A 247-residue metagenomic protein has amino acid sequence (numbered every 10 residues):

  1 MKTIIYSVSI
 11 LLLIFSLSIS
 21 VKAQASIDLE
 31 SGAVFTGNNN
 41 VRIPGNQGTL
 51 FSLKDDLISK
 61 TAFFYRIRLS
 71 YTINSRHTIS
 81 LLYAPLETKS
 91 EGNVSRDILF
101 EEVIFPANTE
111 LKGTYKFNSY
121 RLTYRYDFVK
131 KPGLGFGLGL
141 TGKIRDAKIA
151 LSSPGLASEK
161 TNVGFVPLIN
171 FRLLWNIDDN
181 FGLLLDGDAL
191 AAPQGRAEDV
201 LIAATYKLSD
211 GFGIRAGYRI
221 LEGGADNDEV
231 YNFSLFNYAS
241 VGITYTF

Functional and structural regions predicted by a protein language model:
A23-L86, T246: Short glycine/proline- and aromatic-enriched beta-strand/turn motifs that initiate or cap beta-hairpins
L29-S31, I67-Y71, L122-Y126, L140-G142 (+4 more regions): Residues on the lipid-exposed face of transmembrane beta-strands in outer-membrane beta-barrel proteins
E30-V34, A84-L86, D127, T141-R145 (+3 more regions): Outer-membrane beta-barrel pore domains and translocons
G37-A62, P85-F117, R145-G164, R172-L174 (+2 more regions): Extracellular/periplasm-exposed beta-strand and loop segments of Gram-negative cell-envelope proteins, dominated by
R76-I79, P132-L134, D179-L183, G211-I214: Repeated loop/turn-to-beta-strand initiation elements of outer-membrane beta-barrel proteins
P132, V163-F165, D188-D199: Solvent-exposed loop/turn segments connecting transmembrane beta-strands in outer-membrane beta-barrel proteins
N180-G195, L221: Transmembrane beta-strand segments that form the barrel wall of outer-membrane beta-barrel proteins
R196-T246: Predominantly the C-terminal beta-signal and adjacent terminal strand-loop region of outer-membrane beta-barrel
